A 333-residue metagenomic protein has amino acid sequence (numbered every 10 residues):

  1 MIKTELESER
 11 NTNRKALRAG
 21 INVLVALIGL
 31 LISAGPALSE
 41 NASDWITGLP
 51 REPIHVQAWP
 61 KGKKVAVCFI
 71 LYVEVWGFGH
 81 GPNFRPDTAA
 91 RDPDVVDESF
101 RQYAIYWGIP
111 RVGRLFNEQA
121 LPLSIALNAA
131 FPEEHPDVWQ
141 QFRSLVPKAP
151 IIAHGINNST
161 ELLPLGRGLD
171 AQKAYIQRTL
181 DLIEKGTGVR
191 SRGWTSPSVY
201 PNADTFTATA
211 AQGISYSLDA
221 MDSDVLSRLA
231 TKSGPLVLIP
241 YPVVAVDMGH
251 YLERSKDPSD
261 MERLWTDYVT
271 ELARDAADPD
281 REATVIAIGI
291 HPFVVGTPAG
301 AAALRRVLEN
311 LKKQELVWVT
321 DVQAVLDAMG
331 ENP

Functional and structural regions predicted by a protein language model:
M1-R18: N-terminal secretory signal peptides that target proteins for export/translocation
N22-S33: Bacterial N-terminal signal peptides
A37-S39: Boundary at the C-terminal end of the N-terminal hydrophobic targeting segment
N41-K61, D181-K185, V189-R281: Active-site-adjacent pocket scaffolds in enzyme catalytic domains
A42-K148, V307-N310, L316: Active-site beta->alpha N-cap acidic-glycine motif
P50-E52, V146, Y216, T266-P333: C-terminal domain-boundary segment and adjacent tail
R91-P93, P110-G113, E118-N202, G234-P235 (+2 more regions): Metal-dependent polysaccharide deacetylase catalytic core of the NodB/CE4 family, i.e., the active-site-bearing domain
R167-A174, K256-D260, A299, A303: Alpha-helix N-cap and loop-to-helix initiation/capping positions
